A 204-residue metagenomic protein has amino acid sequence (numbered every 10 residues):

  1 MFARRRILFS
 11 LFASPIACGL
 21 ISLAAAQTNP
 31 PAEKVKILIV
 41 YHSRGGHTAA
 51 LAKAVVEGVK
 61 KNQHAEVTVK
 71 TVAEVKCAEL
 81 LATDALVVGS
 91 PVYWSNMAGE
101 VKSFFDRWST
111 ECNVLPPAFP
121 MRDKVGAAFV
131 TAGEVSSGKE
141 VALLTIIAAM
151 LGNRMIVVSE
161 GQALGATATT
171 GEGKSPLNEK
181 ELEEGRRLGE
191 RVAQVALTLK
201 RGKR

Functional and structural regions predicted by a protein language model:
M1-P15, K180: N-terminal secretory signal peptides and thylakoid transit peptides that target proteins across membranes
A24-A26: Boundary at the C-terminal end of the N-terminal hydrophobic targeting segment
V35-V59: N-terminal beta1-alpha1 ligand-phosphate binding loop
K53-A65, L151-G152: Short helix-loop-beta junction
A65-E74: A short beta-strand-loop structural module common to alpha/beta enzyme folds
A73-E160: Helix-loop-strand module that forms the ligand-binding subsite of alpha/beta enzymes
I156-R204: Glycine-rich phosphate/pyrophosphate-binding loop and the adjoining helix
